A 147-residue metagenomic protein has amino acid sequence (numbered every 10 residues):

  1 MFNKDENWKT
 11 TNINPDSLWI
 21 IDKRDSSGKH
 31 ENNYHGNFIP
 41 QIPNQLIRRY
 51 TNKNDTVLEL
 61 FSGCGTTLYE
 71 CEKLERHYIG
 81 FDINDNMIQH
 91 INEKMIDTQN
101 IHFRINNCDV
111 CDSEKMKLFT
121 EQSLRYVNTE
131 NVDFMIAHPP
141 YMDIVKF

Functional and structural regions predicted by a protein language model:
M1-F147: Class I S-adenosyl-L-methionine-dependent methyltransferase catalytic core
